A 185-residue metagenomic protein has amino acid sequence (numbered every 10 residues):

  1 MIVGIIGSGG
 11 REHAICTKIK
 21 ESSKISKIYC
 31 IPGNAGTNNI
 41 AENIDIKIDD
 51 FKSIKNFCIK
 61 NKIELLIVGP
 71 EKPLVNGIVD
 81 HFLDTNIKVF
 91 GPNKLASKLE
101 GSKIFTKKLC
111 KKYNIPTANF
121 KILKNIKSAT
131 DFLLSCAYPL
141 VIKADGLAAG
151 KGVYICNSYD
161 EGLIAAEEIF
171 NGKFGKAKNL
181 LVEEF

Functional and structural regions predicted by a protein language model:
M1-K94: ATP-binding N-terminal substructure of ATP-dependent carboxylate-amine bond-forming enzymes
I6-G7, G69, D145, E183-F185: Short beta-strand segments
G7, L123, V153-S158: Short beta-strand-to-turn element immediately C-terminal to the catalytic PLP-Schiff-base lysine in fold type I
E21, G36-T37, F90, K112-N114 (+4 more regions): Solvent-exposed alpha-helices and their adjacent loops that cap or buttress functional pockets in soluble metabolic
K47-D50, S102, N125-I126, S158: Acidic/polar helix N-cap motif
L65, K108, P116-N119, S135 (+2 more regions): Conserved ATP-binding module of the ATP-grasp superfamily
P92-G152: A conserved helix-loop-beta module that forms one wall/lid of the active-site cleft in ATP-utilizing catalytic domains
